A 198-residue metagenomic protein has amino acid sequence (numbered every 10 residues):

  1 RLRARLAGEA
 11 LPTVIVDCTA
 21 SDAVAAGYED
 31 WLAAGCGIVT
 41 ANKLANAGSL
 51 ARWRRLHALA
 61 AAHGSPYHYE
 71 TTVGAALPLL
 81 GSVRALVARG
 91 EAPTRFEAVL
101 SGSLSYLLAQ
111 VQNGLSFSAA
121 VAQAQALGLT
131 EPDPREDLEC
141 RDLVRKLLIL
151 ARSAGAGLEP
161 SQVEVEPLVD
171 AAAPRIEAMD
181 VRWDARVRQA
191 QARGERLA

Functional and structural regions predicted by a protein language model:
R1-A33: N-terminal glycine-/serine-/threonine-rich beta1-alpha1-beta2 phosphate-ribose binding loop of Rossmann-like
A7, V16-A20, G48, T71 (+6 more regions): Catalytic cores of large soluble enzymes that bind and process phosphate-bearing ligands
S21-A34, K43-E70, A75-L86: Rossmann-fold NAD(P)-binding glycine/threonine-rich loop
L32, V39, A98-V99: Short conserved micro-motifs on helix faces and helix-strand junctions that flank and scaffold key functional residues
I38-V39, P66-Y67, E131: Hydrophobic beta-strand scaffold residues
A61-G64, H68-L127, R141, I149: Rossmann-like NAD(P)H-binding beta-loop-alpha module
Q110-V111, S118-A198: Substrate-binding/catalytic subdomain of NAD(P)-dependent oxidoreductase enzymes
